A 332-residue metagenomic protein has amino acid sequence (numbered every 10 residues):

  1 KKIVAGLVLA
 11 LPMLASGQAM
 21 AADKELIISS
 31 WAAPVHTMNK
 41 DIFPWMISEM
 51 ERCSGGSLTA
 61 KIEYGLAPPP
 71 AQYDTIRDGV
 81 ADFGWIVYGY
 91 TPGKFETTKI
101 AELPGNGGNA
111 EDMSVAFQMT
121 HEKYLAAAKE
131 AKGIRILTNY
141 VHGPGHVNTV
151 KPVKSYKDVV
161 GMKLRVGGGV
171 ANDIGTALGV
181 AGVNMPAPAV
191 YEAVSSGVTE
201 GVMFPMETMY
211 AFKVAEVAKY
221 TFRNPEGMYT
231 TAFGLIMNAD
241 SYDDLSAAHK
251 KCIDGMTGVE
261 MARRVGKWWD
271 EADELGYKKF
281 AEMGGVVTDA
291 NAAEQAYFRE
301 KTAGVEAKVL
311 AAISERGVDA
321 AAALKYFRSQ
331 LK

Functional and structural regions predicted by a protein language model:
K1-K2: Positively charged n-region of N-terminal signal peptides that target proteins for export
G6, A22-D112, E122-K332: N-terminal secretory/targeting leader peptides
V8-L9, A19: Cleavable N-terminal signal peptides
L14-A21: Sec/Tat signal peptide C-region and signal peptidase I cleavage site
Q118-M119: An acidic, glycine-rich surface segment that forms the CoA-thioester-binding/catalytic face of crotonase-fold enzymes
